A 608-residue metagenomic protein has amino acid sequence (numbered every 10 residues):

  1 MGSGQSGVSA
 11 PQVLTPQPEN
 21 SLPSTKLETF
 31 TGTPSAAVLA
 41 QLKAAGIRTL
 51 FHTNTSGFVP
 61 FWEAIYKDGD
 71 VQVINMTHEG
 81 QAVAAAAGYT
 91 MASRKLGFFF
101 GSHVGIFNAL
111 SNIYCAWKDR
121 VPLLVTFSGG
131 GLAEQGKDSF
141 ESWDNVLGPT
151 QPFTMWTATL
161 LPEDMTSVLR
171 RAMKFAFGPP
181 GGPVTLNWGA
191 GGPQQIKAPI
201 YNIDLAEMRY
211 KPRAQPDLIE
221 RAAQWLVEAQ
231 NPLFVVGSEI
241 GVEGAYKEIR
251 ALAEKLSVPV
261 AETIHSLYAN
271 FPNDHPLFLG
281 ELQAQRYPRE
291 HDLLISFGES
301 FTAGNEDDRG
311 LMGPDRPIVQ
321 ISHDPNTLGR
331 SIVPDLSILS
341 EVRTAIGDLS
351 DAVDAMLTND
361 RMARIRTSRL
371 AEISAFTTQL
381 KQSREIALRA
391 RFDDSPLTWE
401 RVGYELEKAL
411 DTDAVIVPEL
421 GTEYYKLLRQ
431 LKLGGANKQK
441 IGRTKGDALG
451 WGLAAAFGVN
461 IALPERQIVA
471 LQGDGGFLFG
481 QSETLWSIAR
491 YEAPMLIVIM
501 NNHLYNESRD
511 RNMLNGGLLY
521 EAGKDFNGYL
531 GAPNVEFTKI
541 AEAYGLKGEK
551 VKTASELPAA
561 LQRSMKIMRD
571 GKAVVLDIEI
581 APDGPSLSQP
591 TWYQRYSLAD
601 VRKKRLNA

Functional and structural regions predicted by a protein language model:
A10-F30, N187, Y201, V319-L420 (+4 more regions): Phosphate/pyrophosphate-binding active-site segments
V13, S35-I47, G88-R94, W117 (+7 more regions): Glycine-rich phosphate/diphosphate-binding loops that line cofactor/substrate pockets in enzymes
S21-T25, T29, D144, F175-E228 (+2 more regions): Conformationally flexible catalytic loops at phosphate/diphosphate-handling active centers
S35-G46, T53-G57, F61-D68, S374-A454 (+1 more regions): Active-site diphosphate/adenylate-binding microenvironment
R48-H52, Q72-I74, A92-G130, V235 (+3 more regions): A short, small-residue-rich loop immediately preceding and capping a beta-strand
M91, S238-V319, L433-R466, G480-E483 (+2 more regions): Glycine-rich, anion-gripping cofactor-binding loops and their flanking helix/strand elements in enzyme active sites
T126-V168, T263-I373, L561-S564: Glycine-rich, acidic loop regions that bind phosphate or pyrophosphate groups
E134-E141, P288-E290, R330-S331, S337-L339 (+2 more regions): Thiamine diphosphate
